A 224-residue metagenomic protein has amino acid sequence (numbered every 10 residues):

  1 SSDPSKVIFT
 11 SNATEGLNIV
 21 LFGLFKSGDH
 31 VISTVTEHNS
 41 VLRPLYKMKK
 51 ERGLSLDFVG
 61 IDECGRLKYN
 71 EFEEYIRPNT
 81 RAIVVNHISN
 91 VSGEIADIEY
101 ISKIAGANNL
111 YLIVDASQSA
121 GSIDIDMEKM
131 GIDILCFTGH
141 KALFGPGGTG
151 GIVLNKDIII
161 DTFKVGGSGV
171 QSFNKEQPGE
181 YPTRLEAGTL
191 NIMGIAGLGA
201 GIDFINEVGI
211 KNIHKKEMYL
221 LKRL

Functional and structural regions predicted by a protein language model:
S1-L224: Pyridoxal 5′-phosphate
